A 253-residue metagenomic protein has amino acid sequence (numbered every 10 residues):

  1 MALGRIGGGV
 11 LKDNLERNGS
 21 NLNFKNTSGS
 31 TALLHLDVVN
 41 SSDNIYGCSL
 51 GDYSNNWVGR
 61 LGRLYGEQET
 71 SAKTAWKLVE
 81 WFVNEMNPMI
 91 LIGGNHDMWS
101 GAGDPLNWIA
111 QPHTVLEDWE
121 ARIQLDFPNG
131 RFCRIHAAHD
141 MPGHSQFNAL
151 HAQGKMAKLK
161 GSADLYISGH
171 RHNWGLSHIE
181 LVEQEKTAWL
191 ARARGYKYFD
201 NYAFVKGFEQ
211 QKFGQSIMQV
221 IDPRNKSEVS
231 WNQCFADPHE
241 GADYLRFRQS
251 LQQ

Functional and structural regions predicted by a protein language model:
M1-T74: N-terminal active-site segment of His-dependent metallophosphoesterases
G4-I6, N232, H239-Q253: Glycine- and charge-rich intrinsically disordered segments
V10-E16, N40-S42, K73, G130-H136 (+2 more regions): Polar, enzyme-active/binding microenvironments
V39, I45, V83, V115-E117 (+3 more regions): A generic structural signal for short, solvent-exposed coil/turn residues that cap or connect secondary-structure
I45, N87-P88, E185-A188: A short helix->loop->beta-strand "cap" motif at the edges of active sites that frequently abuts
N55-R60, A72-I167, R171, G175-H178 (+1 more regions): Conserved catalytic scaffold of divalent metal-dependent phosphoesterases
R63-Y65, N107, V182: Short secondary-structure boundary/capping segments
F132-H136, M141-Y244: Conserved beta-sheet core of the metallophosphoesterase superfamily
